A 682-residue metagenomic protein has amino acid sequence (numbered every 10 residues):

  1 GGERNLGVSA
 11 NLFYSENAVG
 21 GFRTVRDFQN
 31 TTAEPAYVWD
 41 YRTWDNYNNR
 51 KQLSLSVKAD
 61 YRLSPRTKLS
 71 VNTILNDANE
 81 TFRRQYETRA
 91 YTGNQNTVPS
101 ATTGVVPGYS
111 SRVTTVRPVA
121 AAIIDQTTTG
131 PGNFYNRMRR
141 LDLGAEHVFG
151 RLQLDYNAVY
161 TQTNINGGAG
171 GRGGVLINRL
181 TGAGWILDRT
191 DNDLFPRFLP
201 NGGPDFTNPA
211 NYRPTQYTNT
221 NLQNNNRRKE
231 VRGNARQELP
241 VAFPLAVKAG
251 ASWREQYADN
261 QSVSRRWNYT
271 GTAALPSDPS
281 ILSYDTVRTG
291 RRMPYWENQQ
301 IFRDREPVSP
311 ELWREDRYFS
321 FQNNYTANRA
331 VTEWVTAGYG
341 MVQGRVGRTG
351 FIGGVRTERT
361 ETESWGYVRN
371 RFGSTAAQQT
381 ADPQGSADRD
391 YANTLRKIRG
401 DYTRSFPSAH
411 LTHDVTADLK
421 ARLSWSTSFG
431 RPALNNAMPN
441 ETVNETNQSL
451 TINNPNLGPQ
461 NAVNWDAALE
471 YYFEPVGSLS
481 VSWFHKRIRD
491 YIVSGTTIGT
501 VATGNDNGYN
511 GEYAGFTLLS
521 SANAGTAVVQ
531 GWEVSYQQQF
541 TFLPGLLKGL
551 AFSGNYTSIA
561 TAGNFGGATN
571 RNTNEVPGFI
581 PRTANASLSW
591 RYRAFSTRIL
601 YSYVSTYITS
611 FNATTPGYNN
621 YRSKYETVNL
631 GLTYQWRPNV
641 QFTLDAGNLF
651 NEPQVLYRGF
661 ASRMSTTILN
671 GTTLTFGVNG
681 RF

Functional and structural regions predicted by a protein language model:
G1-L6, R66, R151-D155, E238-V247 (+6 more regions): Short loop/turn motifs that connect adjacent beta-strands in outer-membrane beta-barrel proteins
G1-R112, P118-V119, Q126, N133-G144 (+2 more regions): Transmembrane beta-barrel wall of Gram-negative outer-membrane proteins
Y14-A18, L75-N79, F149-R151, Y160-N166 (+16 more regions): Transmembrane beta-strands of outer-membrane beta-barrel pores
F22-R42, R83-T128, G174-Q216, T270-S280 (+7 more regions): Solvent-exposed loop segments that connect transmembrane elements
T128-R140, N323, A327-W334, G400 (+6 more regions): Outer-membrane beta-barrel signature, preferentially recognizing the C-terminal barrel domain of Gram-negative
Y257-D259, Y325-R329, A417-W465, W483-G515 (+3 more regions): Surface-exposed extracellular loop regions of Gram-negative outer-membrane beta-barrel proteins, predominantly
G271, Y603-N612, T633-F682: C-terminal beta-signal and adjacent terminal beta-strands/loops of Gram-negative outer-membrane beta-barrel proteins
F484-I488, G495-G499, T503-F611, G677: Gram-negative outer-membrane beta-barrel transporters
